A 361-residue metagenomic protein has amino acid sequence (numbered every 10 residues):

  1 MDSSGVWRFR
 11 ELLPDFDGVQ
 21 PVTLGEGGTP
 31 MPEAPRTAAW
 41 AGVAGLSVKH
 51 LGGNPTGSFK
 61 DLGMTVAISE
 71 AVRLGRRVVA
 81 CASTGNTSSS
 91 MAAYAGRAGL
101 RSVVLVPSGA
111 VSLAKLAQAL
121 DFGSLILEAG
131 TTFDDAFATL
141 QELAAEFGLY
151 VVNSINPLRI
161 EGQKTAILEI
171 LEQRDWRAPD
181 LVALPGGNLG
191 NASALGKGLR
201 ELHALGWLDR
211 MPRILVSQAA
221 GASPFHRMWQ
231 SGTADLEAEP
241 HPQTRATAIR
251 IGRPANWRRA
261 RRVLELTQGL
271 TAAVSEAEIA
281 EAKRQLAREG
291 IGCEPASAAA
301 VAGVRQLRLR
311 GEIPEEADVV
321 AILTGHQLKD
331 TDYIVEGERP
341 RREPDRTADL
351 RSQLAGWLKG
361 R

Functional and structural regions predicted by a protein language model:
M1-R361: PLP-dependent amino-acid enzyme catalytic core
